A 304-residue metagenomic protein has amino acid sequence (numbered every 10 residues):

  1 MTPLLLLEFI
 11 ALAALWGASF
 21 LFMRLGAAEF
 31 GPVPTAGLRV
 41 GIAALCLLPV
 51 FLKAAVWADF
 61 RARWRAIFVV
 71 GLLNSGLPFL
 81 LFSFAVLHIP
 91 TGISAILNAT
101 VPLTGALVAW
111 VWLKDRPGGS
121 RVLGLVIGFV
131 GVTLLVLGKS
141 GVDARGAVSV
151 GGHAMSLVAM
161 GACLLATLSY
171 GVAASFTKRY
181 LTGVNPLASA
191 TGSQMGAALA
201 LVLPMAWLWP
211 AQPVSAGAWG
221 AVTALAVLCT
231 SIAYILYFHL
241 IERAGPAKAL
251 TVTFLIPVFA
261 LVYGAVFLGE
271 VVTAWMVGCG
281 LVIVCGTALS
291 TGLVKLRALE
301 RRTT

Functional and structural regions predicted by a protein language model:
M1-L6, E29-V33, G37, D59-R65 (+4 more regions): Juxtamembrane helix-entry segments on the extracytoplasmic side of multipass membrane proteins
M1-T2, V294-T304: Intrinsic disorder in cytosolic terminal tails and internal cytosolic loops of multi-pass membrane transporters
I10-A18, F22, V50, R65-H88 (+6 more regions): Hydrophobic alpha-helical transmembrane segments of multi-pass membrane transport proteins, especially secondary
A14-A44, P90-G92, V172-G196, A211: Juxtamembrane helix-loop-helix junctions in multi-pass membrane proteins
G26, T35, R39, A85 (+7 more regions): Hydrophobic/aromatic residues within transmembrane alpha-helices of multi-pass small-molecule transporters
G31-P32, P90, L113-G118, N185-P186 (+2 more regions): A helix-boundary/kink motif common to multi-pass secondary transporters, especially Major Facilitator Superfamily
G41-A43, L47, F68, V108 (+5 more regions): Hydrophobic transmembrane alpha-helices of multi-pass small-molecule transport proteins
A62-G71, P117-V130, V184-S193, G245: Cytoplasmic-side transmembrane-helix entry/capping segments in multi-pass membrane proteins
